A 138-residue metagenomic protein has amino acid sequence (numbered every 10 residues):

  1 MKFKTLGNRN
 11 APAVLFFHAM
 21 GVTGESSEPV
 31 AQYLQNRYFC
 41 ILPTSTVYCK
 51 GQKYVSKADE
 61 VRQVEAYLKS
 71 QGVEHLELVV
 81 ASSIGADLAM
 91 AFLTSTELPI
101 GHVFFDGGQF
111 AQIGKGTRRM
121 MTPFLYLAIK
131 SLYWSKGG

Functional and structural regions predicted by a protein language model:
K4-K50: Conserved HGGG/HGGXW glycine-rich cap/lid loop of the alpha/beta-hydrolase fold
P29, A91-S95: Active-site signature of alpha/beta-hydrolase-fold catalytic machinery across serine- and Asp/Cys-nucleophile hydrolases
N36-C40, E74, P99: A generic structural motif
I41-L78: Active-site loop/oxyanion-hole signature of alpha/beta-hydrolase fold enzymes
V80-A89: Gly/Ala-rich beta-loop-alpha elbow adjacent to hydrolase catalytic centers
T94, I100-S131: Flexible "cap/lid" loop of the alpha/beta hydrolase fold
L132-G138: Helix-loop "lid/cap" segments that line or gate small-molecule binding pockets
